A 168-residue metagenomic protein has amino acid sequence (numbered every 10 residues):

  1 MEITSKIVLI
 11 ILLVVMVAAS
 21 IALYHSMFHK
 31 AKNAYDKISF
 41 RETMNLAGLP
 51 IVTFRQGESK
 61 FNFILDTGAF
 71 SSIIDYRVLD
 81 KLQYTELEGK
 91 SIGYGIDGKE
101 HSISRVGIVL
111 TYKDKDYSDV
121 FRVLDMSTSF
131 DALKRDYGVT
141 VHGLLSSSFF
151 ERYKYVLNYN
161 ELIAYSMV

Functional and structural regions predicted by a protein language model:
E2-V168: Pepsin/retropepsin-fold aspartyl endopeptidases
